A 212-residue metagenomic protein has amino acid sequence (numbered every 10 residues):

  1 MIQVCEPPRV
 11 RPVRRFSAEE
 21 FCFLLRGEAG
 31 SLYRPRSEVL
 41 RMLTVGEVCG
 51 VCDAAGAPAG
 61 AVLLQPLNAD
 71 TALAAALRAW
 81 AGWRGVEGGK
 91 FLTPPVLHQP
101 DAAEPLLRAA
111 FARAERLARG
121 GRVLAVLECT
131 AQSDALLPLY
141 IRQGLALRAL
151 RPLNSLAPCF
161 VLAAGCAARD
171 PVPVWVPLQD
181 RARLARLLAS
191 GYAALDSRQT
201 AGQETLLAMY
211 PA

Functional and structural regions predicted by a protein language model:
M1-E38, L43-D53, A57-A59, P171-W175: Short amphipathic alpha-helix that is part of the acyltransferase structural core
V39-A55, G60, Q65-A72, A193-L195 (+1 more regions): A short helix-loop-beta-strand connector motif used in the catalytic cores of GNAT acetyltransferases and, in some
A57-V96: Conserved acyl-donor/pantetheine-binding loop and adjacent beta-alpha core of acyl/acetyltransferases and related
A69, E128-C129, G144-F160, A193-A201: Conserved catalytic-core motifs of GNAT/GCN5-like acyltransferases
G89, R116-A131: Conserved GNAT acetyl-CoA-binding A-motif
L92-T93, L97-R116, R142: Conserved acetyl-CoA-binding loop-helix of GNAT-fold acetyltransferases
L97, A125-L137, V176-Q179: Conserved beta-strand-loop-alpha-helix junction that forms the acyl-donor binding cleft
L153-Q179, Q203-A212: C-terminal "cap" of GNAT-fold acetyltransferases
